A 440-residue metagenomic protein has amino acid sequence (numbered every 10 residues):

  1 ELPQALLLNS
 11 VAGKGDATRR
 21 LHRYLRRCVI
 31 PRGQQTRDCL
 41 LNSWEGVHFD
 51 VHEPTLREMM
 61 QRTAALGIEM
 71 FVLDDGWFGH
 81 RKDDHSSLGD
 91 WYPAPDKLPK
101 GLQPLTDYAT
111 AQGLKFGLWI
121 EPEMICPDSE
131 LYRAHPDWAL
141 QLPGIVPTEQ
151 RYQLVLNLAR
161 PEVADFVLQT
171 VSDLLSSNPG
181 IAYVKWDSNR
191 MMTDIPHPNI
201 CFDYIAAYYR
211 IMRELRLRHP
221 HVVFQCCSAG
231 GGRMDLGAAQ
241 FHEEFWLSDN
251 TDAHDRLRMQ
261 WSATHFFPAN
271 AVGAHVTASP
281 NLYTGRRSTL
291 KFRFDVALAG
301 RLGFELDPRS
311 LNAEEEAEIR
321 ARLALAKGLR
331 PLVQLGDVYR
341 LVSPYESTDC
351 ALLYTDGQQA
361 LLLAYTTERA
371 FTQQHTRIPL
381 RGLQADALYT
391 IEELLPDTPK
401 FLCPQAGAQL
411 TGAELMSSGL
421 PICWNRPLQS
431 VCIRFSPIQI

Functional and structural regions predicted by a protein language model:
E1-V11, L428-S436: Short Pro-Gly-centered flexible turn/kink motifs
L7-R37, F49: Acidic/polar, glycine-enriched structural segments that form the non-catalytic walls/loops of the carbohydrate-binding
N9-V11, V47-V51, F78-D84, E123-D128 (+8 more regions): Flexible loop/turn segments at secondary-structure boundaries
R32-Q169, N178, A182-Y183: Aromatic-lined carbohydrate-binding/catalytic grooves of carbohydrate-active enzymes
P99-G101, H135, A139-K291, R301 (+3 more regions): Active-site neighborhood of glycoside hydrolase catalytic domains
N157, E368-I440: C-terminal beta-sandwich/jelly-roll accessory domains of carbohydrate-active enzymes
K291-L341: Catalytic cores of secreted or luminal carbohydrate-active enzymes
P344-Q384: Carbohydrate-binding surface patches
